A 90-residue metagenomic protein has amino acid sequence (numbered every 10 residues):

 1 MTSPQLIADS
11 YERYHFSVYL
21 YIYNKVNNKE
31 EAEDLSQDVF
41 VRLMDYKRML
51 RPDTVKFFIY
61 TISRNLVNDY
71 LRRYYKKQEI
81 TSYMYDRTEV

Functional and structural regions predicted by a protein language model:
M1-L20, N24, E33, M44: A short, charge-rich alpha-helical start-of-domain segment used by transcription regulators
L20, D34-V41, D45, D53-N65: Structural recognition of an alpha-helix C-terminal capping motif at a helix-to-coil junction
E30: Residues within helix-turn-helix
R48: Conserved micro-motifs of the catalytic ATP-binding
R64-S82: Arg/Lys-rich amphipathic alpha helix in sigma70-family domain 2
E79, Y85-V90: Acidic, proline/glycine-rich intrinsically disordered inter-domain spacer in sigma factors
